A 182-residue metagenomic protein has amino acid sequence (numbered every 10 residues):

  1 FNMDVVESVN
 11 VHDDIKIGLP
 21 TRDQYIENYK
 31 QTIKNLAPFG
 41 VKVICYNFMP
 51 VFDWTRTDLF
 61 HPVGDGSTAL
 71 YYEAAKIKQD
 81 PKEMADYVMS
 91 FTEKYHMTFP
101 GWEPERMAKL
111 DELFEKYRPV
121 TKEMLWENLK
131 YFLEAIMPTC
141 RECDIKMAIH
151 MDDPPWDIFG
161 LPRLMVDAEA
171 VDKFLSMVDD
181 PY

Functional and structural regions predicted by a protein language model:
F1, S8: Ligand-binding pocket scaffold of soluble enzyme catalytic domains
V9-E27, F52-G66, L110-V120: Surface-exposed, active-site-proximal loop segments in enzymatic domains
V9-N10, F48-F52, M151-D157: Active-site-proximal loop/turn and secondary-structure-junction residues that shape catalytic pockets, frequently
G18-K34, W126-F132: Glycine-rich anion/phosphate-binding loops
L36, I44, M147-H150: Conserved, mostly hydrophobic/aromatic
R56-E83, M97-T98: Flexible glycine-/small-residue-enriched beta->alpha junction loops that bind anionic phosphate/pyrophosphate groups
Q79-P81, A85-Y182: Acidic/histidine-rich catalytic cores of soluble enzymes
